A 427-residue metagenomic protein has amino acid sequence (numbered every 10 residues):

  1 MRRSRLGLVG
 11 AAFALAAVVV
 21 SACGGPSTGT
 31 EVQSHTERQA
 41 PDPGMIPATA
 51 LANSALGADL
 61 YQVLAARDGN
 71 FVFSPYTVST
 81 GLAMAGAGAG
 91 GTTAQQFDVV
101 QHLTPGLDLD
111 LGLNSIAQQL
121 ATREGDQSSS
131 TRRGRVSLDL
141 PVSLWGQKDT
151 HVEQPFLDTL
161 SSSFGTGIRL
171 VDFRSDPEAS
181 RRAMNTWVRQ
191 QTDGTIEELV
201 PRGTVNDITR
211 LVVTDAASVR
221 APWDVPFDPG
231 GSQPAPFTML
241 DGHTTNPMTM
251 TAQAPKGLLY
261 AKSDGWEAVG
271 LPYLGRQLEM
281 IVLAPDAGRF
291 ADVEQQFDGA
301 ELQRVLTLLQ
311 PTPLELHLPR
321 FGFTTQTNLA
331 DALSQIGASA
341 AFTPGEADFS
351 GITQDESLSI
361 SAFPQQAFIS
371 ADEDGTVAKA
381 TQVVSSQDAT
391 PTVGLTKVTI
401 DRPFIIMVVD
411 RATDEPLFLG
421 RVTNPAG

Functional and structural regions predicted by a protein language model:
R2-F173, R411: Detector for small/aliphatic-rich hydrophobic stretches
D68, D110, I116-I281, P311-T390: Non-catalytic, conformational "gating/processing" segments within enzyme and secreted inhibitor domains
V72, A83, S143, M280-V282 (+2 more regions): Structural recognition of the beta-strand scaffold that forms the well-ordered cores of secreted hydrolase catalytic
G91-D98, R289-V293, T325-N328, K379-A380 (+2 more regions): Extracytoplasmic/secreted cell-surface and envelope-processing proteins
F97-Q101, F227-P236, A291-A300: Short Gly/aromatic-enriched secondary-structure transition segments
A254-K256, G288-F290, Q387-D388, P425-G427: A short local loop/turn or secondary-structure capping micro-motif enriched for an aromatic residue
L278, P285-Q310: Internal alpha/beta scaffold segment
A362-G427: C-terminal soluble interaction/assembly domains
